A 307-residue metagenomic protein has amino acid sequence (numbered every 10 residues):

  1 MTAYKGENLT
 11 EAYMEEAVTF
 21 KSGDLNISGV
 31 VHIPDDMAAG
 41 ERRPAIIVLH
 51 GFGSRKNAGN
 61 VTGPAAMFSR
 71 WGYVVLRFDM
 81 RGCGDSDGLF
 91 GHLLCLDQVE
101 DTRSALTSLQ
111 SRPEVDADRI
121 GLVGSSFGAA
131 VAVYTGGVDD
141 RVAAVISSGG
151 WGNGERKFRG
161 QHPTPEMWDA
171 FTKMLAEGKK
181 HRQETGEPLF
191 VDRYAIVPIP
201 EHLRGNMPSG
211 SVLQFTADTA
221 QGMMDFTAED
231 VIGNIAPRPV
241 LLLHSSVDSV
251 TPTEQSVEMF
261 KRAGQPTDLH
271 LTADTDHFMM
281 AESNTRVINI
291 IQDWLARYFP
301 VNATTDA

Functional and structural regions predicted by a protein language model:
T2-E41: N-terminal cap/lid segment of alpha/beta-hydrolase-fold proteins
G53-A66, M80: The serine-hydrolase catalytic nucleophile loop
K56-A58, C83-G121: Catalytic nucleophile-loop/oxyanion-hole region of alpha/beta-hydrolase and closely related hydrolase-like folds
F68-D85: Conserved alpha/beta-hydrolase
S104-H181, Q214-F215: Primarily recognizes the serine-hydrolase "nucleophile elbow" in alpha/beta-hydrolase and SGNH/GDSL folds
I235, L242-H244: Short beta-strand/loop motif that positions the catalytic acidic residue of the alpha/beta-hydrolase fold
S249-Q255: Conserved alpha/beta-hydrolase "acid-adjacent" motif
T275-I288: Catalytic histidine-centered segment of alpha/beta-hydrolase-like enzymes
